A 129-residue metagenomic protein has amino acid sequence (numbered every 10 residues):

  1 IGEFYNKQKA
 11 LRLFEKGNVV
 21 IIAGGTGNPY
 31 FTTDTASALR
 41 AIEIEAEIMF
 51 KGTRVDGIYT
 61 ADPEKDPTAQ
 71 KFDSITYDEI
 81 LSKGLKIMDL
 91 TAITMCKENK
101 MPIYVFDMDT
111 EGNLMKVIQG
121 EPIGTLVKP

Functional and structural regions predicted by a protein language model:
I1-P129: C-terminal catalytic "cap/lid" subdomain
